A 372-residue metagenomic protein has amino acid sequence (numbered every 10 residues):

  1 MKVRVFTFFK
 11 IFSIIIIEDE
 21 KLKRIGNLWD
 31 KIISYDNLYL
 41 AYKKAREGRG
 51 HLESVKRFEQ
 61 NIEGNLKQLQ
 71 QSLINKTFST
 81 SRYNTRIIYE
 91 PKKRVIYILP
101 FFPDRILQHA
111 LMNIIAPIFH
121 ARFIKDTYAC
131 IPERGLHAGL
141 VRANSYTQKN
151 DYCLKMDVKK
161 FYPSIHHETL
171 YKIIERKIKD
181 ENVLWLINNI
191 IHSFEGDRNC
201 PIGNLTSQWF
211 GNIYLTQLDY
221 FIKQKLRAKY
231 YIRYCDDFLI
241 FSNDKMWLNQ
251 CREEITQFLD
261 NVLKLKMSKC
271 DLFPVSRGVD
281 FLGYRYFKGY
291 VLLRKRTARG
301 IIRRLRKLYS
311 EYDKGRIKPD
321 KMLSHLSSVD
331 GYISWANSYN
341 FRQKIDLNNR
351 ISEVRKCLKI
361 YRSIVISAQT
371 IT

Functional and structural regions predicted by a protein language model:
M1-K67, S367-T372: Non-catalytic, polymerase-adjacent accessory regions of viral genome-replication enzymes
V3-D19, R24-L28, M112-H166: Active-site-proximal segment of RNA-dependent polymerases
G26, D36-Y39, E63, K67 (+8 more regions): Non-catalytic, well-ordered alpha-helical scaffold segments
A41-K44, S54-F58, T80-I87, F123-Y128 (+5 more regions): Short coil/turn segments at secondary-structure boundaries
G48-R57, S81-Q108, R122-R134, I190-N212: Short, conserved non-catalytic motifs in the polymerase core
I62-K93: Active-site-flanking structural segment that lines cofactor/substrate pockets
N65, S72-L73, P91, K125-D126 (+4 more regions): Conserved polymerase palm-domain catalytic core
H109, N249, M267-T372: Right-hand nucleic-acid polymerase module
